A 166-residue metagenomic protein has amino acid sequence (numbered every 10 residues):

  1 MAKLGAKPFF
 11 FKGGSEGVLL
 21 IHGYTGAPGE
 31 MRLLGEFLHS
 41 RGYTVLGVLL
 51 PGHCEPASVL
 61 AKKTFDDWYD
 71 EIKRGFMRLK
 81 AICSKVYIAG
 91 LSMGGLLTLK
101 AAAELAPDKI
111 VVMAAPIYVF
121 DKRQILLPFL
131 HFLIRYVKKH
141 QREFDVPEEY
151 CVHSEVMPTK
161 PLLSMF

Functional and structural regions predicted by a protein language model:
M1-E16: Short beta-strand-to-loop junctions in surface cap/lid or active-site-entrance loops
L19-G23: The conserved beta1-alpha1 loop
T25-E36: The serine-hydrolase catalytic nucleophile loop
L38-A57: Conserved alpha/beta-hydrolase
P56-I82, Y87: Catalytic nucleophile-loop/oxyanion-hole region of alpha/beta-hydrolase and closely related hydrolase-like folds
G90-G94, T98: Gly/Ala-rich beta-loop-alpha elbow adjacent to hydrolase catalytic centers
P107-K109, A115-F166: The alpha/beta-hydrolase serine catalytic core
